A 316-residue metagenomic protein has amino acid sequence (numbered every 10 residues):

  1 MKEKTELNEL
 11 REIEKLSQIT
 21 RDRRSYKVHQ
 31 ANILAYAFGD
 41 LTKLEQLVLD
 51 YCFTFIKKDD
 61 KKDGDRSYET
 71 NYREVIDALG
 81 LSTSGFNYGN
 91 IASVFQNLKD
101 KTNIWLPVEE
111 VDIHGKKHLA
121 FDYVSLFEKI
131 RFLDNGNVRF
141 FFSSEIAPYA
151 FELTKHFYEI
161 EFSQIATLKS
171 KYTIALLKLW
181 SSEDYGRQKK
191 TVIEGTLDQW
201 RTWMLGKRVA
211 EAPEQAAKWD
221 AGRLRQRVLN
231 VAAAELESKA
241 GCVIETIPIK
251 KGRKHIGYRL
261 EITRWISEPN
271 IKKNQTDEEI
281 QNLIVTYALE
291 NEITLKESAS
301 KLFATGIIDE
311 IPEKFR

Functional and structural regions predicted by a protein language model:
M1-E292, K296, S300, G306 (+1 more regions): Charged, alpha-helix-forming regions
E313-R316: N-terminal accessory interaction module
